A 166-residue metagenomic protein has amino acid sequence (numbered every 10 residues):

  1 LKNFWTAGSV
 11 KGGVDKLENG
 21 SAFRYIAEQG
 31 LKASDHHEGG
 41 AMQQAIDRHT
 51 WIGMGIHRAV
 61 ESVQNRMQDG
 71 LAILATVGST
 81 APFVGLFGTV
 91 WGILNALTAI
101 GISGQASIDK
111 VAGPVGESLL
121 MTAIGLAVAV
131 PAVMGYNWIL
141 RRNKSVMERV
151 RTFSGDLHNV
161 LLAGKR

Functional and structural regions predicted by a protein language model:
L1-F87, I93-S107, M134-R166: Predominantly long cytosolic amphipathic alpha-helical stalk/bundle segments
L71-A75, V115, T122: Short hydrophobic "helix-edge" motifs at membrane interfaces and signal-peptide entry regions
S118-A132: Hydrophobic alpha-helical transmembrane segments of polytopic membrane proteins
